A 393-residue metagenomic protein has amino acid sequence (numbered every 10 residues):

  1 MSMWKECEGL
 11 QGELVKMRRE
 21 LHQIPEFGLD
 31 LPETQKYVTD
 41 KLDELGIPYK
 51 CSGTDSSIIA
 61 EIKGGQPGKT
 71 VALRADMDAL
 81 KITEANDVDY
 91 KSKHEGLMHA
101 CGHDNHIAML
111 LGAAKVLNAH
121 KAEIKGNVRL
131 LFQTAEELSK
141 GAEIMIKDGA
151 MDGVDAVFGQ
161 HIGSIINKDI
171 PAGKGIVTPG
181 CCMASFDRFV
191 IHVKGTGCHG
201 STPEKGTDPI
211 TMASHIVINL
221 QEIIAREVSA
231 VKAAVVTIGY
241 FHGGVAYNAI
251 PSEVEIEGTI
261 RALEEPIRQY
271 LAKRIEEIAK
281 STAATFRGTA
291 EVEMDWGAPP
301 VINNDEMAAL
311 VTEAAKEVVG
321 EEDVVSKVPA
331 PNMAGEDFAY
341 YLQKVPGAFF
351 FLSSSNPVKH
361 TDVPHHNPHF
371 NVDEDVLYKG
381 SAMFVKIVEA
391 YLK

Functional and structural regions predicted by a protein language model:
M1-H99, A108-I124: Acidic/His- and Gly-rich active-site-bordering loop/insert found across diverse amide/peptide-bond hydrolases
L21, A60, L73, H103 (+8 more regions): Divalent metal-coordination and catalytic microenvironments
H22-I24, H99, H103-H106, H161 (+2 more regions): Histidine-centered active-site/metal-ligand motif
E26, D76-D78, A135, G163 (+2 more regions): Active-site beta-loop-alpha junctions enriched in small/polar residues
R74, T83, F189-I191, F349-S354: Non-cysteine beta-strand/loop elements that form the S-adenosyl-L-methionine
L80-I82, D87-M98, N105, A122-P251 (+1 more regions): Histidine/acidic-residue-rich, glycine-tolerant segments that coordinate divalent metal ions
S214-K393: Metal-dependent amide/peptide-bond hydrolase catalytic core, centered on the "pita-bread" metallohydrolase fold
